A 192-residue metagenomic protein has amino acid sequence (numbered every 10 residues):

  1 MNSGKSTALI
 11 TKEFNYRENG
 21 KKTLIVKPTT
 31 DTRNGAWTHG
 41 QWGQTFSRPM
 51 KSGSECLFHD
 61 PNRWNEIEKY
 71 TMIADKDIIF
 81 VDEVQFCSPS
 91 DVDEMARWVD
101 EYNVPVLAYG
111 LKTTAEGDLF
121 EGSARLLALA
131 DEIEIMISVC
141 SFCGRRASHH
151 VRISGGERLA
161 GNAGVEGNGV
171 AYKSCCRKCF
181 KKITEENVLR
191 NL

Functional and structural regions predicted by a protein language model:
M1-I73, T114-R125, I135-S138, R158-L192: Conserved P-loop
K12, P89-W98, G122: A short acidic, amphipathic alpha-helical/loop segment
D77, A130-D131: Conserved acidic residues
I78-F80, L107: Structural motif
D82-V84: Walker B catalytic acidic pair
F86-S88, A115: Catalytic P-loop NTPase motifs of RecA-like helicase/translocase cores
V99-G122: Sensor-1/coupling segment of RecA-like P-loop NTPase cores
D131, I137-E157: Conserved AAA+ ATPase core "coupling" helix
